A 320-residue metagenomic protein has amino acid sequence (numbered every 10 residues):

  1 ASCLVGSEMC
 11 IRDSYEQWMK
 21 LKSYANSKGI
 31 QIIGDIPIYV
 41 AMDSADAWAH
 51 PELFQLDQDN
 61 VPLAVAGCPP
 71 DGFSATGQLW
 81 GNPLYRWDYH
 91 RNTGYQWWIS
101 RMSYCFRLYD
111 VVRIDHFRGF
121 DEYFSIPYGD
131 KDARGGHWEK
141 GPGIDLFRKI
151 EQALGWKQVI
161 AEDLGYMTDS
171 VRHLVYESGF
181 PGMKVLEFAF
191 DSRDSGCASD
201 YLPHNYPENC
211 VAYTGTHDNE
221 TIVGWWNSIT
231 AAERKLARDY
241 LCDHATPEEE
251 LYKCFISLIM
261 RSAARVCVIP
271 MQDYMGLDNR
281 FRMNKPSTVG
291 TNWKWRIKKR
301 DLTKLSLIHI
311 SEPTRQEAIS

Functional and structural regions predicted by a protein language model:
A1-G6, C10-I11, I308-S320: Single conserved hydrophobic/aromatic residue that forms the stacking wall/gate of nucleotide- or nucleobase-binding
S2, Q31, A212-T214: Residue-level signal for helical boundary/lining positions with a hydrophobic bias
L4, Q31-I33, Y206: A generic fold-level signal
S7-E8, R12-Q17, V40-V268, Q272-Y274 (+1 more regions): Alpha-amylase-like alpha-glycosidases and glucanotransferases acting on alpha-linked glucans and related
Y15-Y39: Conserved, well-ordered alpha-helix/loop/beta-strand core segments that scaffold catalytic motifs
L21, V171, I310: Aromatic/hydrophobic pocket-lining residues that form π-stacking "cages" and hydrophobic walls in ligand
I32, M275-L307, S311, R315: Histidine-centered catalytic/metal-binding microenvironments
